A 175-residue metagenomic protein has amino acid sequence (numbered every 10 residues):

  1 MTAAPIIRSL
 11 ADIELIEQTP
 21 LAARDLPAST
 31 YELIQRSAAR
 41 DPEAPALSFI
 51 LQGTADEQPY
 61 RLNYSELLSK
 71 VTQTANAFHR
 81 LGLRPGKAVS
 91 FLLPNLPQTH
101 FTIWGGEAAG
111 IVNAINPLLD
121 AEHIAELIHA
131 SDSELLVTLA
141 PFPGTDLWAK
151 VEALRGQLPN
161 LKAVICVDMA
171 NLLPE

Functional and structural regions predicted by a protein language model:
M1, I111-E175: Structural core segment of the AMP-binding/adenylate-forming
T2-S9, R24-I50, S69: A short N-terminal helical cap/helix-turn-helix that marks the beginning of AMP-binding/adenylate-forming
A11-P20: Short, contiguous pre-domain boundary segments
I34, T102, V151: Aromatic/hydrophobic pocket-lining residues that form π-stacking "cages" and hydrophobic walls in ligand
S37-A38, G105-G106, I128, R155: A generic structural signal for well-ordered alpha-helical segments
E43-L96, H100-I103, D120-A125: Conserved AMP-binding/adenylate-forming core of the ANL superfamily
H79, I103-G110, H129-A130: Short hydrophobic alpha-helices that are characteristic scaffold elements of the AMP-binding
V89, G106, L136: Conserved S/T- and glycine-rich ATP-binding loop of Class I adenylate-forming
